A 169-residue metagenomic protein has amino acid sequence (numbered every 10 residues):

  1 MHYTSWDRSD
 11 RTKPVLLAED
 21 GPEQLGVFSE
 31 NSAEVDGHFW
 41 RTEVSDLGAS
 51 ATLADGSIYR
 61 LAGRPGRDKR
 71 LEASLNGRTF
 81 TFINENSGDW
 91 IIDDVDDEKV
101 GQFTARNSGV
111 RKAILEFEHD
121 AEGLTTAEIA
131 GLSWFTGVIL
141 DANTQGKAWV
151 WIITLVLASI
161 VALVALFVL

Functional and structural regions predicted by a protein language model:
M1-L132, G137-L140: Cationic, beta-structured binding surfaces that engage anionic biopolymers and membranes
W134-L169: C-terminal single-pass membrane-anchor helix
